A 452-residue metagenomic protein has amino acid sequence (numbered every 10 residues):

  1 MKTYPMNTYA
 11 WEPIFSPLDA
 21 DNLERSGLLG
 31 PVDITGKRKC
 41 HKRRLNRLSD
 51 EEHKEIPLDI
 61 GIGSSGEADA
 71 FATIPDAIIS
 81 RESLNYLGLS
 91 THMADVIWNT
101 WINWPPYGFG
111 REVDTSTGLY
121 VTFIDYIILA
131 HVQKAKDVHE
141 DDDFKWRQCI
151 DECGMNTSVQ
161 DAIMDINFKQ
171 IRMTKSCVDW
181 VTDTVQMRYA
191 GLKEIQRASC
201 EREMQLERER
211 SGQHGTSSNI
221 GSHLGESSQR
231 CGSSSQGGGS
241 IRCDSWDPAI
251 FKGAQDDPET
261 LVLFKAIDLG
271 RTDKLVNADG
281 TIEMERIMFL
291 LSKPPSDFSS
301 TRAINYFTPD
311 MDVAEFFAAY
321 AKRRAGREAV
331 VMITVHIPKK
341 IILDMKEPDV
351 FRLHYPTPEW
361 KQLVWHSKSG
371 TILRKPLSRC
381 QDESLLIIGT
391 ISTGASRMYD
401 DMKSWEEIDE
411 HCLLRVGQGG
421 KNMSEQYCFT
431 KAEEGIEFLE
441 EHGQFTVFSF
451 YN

Functional and structural regions predicted by a protein language model:
K2-R286, S299-R302, E315, Y320-N452: Conserved NAD+-utilizing ADP-ribose enzyme module
L291-S299: A short acidic-Thr-Gly-centered motif at the start of a beta-strand
